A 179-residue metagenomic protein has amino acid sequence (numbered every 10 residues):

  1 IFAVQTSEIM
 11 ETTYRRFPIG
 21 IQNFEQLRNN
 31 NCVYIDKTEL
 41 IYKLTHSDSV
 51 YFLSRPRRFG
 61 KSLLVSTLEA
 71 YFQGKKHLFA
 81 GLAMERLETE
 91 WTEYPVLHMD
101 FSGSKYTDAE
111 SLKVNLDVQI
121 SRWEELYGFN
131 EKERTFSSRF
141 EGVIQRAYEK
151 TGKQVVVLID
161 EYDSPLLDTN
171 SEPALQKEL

Functional and structural regions predicted by a protein language model:
F2-L179: Phosphate-binding site recognition
